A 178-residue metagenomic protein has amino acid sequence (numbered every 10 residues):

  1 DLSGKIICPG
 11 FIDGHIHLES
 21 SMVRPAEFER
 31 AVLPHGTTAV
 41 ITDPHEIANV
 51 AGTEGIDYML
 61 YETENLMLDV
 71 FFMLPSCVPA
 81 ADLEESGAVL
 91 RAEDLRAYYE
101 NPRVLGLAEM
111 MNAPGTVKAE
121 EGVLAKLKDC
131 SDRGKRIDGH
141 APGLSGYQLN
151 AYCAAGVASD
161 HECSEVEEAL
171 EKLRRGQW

Functional and structural regions predicted by a protein language model:
D1-T42: Replace "His-x-His-based motif
S3, Y58-L66, V157-C163: Short, structured secondary-structure boundary patches
H17, H45-E46, P142-G143: Catalytic metal-binding/acid-base residues of hydrolase active sites
V23-R24, R91, G139, S145: Helix N-terminus capping/helix-initiation residues
A26-G134: Divalent-metal coordination cores built from histidine and acidic residues
E109-W178: Active-site core of metal-dependent hydrolases
